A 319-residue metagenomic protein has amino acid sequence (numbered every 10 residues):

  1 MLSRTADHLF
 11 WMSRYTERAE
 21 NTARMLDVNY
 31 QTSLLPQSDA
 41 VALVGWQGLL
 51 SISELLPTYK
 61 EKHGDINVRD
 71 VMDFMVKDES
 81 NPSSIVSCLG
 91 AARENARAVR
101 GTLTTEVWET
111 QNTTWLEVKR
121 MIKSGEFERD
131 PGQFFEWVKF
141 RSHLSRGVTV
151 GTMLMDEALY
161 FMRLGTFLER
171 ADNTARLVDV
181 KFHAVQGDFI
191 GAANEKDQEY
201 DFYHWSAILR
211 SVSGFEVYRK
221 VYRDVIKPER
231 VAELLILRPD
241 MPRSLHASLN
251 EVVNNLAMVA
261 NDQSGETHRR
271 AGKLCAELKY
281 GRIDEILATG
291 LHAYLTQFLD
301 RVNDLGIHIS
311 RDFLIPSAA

Functional and structural regions predicted by a protein language model:
M1-A319: Alpha-helical transmembrane segments and their helix-helix packing motifs
